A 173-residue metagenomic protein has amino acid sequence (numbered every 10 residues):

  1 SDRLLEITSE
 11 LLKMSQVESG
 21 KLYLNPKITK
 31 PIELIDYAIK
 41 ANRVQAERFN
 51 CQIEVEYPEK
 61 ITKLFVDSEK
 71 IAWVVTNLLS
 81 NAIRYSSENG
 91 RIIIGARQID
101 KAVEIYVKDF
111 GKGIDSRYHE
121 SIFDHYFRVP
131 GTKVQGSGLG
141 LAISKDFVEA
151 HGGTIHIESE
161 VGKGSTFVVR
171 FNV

Functional and structural regions predicted by a protein language model:
D2-M14, L34: Coiled-coil phosphoacceptor/dimerization helix of two-component systems
S19-L24, K63-V66: Conserved micro-motifs of the catalytic ATP-binding
N25-K30, E47, Q52-T62: Conserved catalytic submotifs in the C-terminal HATPase_c
N89-K101: Short beta-strand/loop element within the Bergerat-fold HATPase_c
I114-Y126: Short conserved segment of the HATPase_c
G140, S144: Short alpha-helical Gxxx[C/S/T] motif in the catalytic ATP-binding
